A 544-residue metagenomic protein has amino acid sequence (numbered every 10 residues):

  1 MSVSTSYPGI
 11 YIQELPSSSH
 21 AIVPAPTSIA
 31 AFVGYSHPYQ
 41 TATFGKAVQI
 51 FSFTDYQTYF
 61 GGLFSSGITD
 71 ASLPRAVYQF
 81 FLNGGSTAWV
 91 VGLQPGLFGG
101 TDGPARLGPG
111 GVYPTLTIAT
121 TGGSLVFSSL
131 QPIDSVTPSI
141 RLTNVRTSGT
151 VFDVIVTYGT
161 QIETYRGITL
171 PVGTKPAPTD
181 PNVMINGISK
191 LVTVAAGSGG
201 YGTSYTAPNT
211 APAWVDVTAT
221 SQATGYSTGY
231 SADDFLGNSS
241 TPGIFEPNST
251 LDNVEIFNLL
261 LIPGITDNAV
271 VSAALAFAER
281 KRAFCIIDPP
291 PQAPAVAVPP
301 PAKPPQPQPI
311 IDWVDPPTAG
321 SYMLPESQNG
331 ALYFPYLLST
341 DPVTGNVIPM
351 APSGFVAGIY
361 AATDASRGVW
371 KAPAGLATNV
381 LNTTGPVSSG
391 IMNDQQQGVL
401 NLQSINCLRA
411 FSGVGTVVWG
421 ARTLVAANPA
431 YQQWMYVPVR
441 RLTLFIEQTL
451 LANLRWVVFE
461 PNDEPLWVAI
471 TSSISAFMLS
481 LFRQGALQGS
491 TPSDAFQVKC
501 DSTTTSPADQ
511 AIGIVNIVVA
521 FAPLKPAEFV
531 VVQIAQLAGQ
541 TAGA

Functional and structural regions predicted by a protein language model:
M1-T115, V126-S128, T157-T160, F245-A544: Structured, hydrophobic secondary-structure cores that serve as assembly/anchoring elements
S2, V90, G167, P171 (+4 more regions): Detector for intrinsically disordered, low-structure N-terminal pre-sequences
S52, L170-P171, G187, G225-G237 (+3 more regions): Short, solvent-exposed coil/turn linker segments
D55-T58, G110-L191: Extended, beta-strand-rich, solvent-exposed assembly scaffolds of outer structural proteins
P181-M184, S198, A207, I474: Gly/charged, well-structured mid-domain segments that form the phosphate/adenylate-handling core of ATP-dependent
S189-L191, A196-T210, W214-A219, L442: Charged, gly/pro-rich, cysteine-poor intrinsically disordered low-complexity regions
Y205-I244: Long, low-complexity, polar/charged, intrinsically disordered or flexibly structured peripheral segments
